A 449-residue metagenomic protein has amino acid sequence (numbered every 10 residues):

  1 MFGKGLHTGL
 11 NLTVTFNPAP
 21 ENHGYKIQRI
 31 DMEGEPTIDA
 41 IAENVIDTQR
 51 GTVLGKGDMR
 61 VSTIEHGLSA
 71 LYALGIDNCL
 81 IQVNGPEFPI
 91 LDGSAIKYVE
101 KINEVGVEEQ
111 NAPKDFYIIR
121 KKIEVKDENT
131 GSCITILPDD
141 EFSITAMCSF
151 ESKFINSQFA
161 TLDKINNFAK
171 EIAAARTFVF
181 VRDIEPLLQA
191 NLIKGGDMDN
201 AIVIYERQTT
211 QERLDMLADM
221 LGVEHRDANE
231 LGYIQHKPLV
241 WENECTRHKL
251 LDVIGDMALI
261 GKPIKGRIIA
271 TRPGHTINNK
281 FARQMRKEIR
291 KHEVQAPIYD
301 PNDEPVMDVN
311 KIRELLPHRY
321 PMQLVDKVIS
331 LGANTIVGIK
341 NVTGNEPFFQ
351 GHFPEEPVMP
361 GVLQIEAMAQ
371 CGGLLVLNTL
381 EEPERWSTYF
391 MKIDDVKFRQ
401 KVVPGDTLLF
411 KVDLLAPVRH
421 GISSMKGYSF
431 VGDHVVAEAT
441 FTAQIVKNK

Functional and structural regions predicted by a protein language model:
M1-D77, Q82-Y299: C-terminal regulatory domains involved in ligand/effector binding and gene-expression control
L12, K121, I144-A146, G338 (+3 more regions): Hydrophobic residues positioned within well-ordered beta-strands of beta-sheet architectures
M59-T63, Y320, D394: Short secondary-structure boundary/capping elements
A160-F178, M359, S429-K449: Flexible glycine-rich active-site/ligand-binding loops centered on an Asp-His dyad
R247-I260, V328, V358-P383: Active-site helix/loop of acyl-thioester processing domains in fatty-acid/polyketide metabolism, spanning hotdog-fold
G261-A270, P297-V306, G372-L409, V436 (+1 more regions): Hydrophobic beta-strand-centered segment that forms part of the acyl-chain substrate-binding groove
K291-V358, R385-S387, V402-V403, L415-P417 (+3 more regions): Non-catalytic linker/capping segments at the edges of enzyme domains
L324-K327, K392, K397, K411-D413 (+2 more regions): Residues located in well-ordered beta-strands
